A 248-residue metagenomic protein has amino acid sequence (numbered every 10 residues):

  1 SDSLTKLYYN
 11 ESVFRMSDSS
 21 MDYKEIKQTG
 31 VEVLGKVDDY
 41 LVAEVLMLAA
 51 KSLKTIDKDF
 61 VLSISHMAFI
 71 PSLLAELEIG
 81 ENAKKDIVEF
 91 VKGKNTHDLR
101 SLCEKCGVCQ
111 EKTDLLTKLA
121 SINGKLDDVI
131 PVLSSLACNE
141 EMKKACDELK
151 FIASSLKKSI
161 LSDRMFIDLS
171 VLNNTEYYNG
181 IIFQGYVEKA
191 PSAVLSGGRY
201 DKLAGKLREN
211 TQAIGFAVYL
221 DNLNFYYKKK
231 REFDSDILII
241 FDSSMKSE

Functional and structural regions predicted by a protein language model:
S1, T5-D57, C103-E248: Positively charged, Gly/Ser-enriched RNA/tRNA-binding surfaces
K24-T29, I64-S72: Short, conserved phosphate-binding/catalytic loop or strand-edge motifs used in phosphoryl-/nucleotidyl-transfer
L48, F69-S72, D86, D98: A general alpha-helix detector
K51-T55, I70-E78: Hydrophobic mid-domain F-helix/FG-region of cytochrome P450s
V61-S65, I239-I240: Short internal beta-strands
S63-S65, D86-F90, E248: A generic structural motif
H66, K94-D98, K125: Short, solvent-exposed helix-helix connector turns and helix-capping sites enriched in acidic/polar residues
I79-S101, V108, L161, V187: Acidic, His- and aromatic-enriched active-site or binding-groove loops in soluble protein domains that engage sugars
